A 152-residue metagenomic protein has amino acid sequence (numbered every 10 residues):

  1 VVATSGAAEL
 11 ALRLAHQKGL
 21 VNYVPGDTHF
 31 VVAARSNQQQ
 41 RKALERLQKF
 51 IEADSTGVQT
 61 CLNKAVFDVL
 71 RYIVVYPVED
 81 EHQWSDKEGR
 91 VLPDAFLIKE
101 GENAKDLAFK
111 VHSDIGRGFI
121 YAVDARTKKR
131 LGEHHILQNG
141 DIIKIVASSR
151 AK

Functional and structural regions predicted by a protein language model:
V1-I142, V146-R150: C-terminal-of-GTPase-core extension/linker across diverse P-loop GTPases
